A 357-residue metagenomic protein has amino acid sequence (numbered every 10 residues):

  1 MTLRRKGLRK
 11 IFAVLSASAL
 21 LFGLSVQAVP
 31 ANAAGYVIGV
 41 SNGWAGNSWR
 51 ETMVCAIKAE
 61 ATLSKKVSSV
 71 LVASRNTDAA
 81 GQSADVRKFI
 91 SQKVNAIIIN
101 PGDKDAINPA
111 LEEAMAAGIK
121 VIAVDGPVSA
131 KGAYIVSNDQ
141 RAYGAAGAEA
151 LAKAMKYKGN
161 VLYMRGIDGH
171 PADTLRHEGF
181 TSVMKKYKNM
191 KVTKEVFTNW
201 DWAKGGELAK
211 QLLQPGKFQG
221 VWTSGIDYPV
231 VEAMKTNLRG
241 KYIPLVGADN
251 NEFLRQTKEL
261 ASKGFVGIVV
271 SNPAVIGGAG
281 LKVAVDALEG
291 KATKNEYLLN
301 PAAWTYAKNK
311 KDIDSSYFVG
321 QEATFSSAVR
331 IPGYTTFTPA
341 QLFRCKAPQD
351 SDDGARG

Functional and structural regions predicted by a protein language model:
M1-L15, G23: Bacterial Sec-dependent N-terminal signal peptides
T2-G7, A31-G357: A residue-level marker of the well-folded mature domains of exported/periplasmic proteins
F12, L21-P30, N250: C-terminal segment of classical bacterial N-terminal signal peptides
